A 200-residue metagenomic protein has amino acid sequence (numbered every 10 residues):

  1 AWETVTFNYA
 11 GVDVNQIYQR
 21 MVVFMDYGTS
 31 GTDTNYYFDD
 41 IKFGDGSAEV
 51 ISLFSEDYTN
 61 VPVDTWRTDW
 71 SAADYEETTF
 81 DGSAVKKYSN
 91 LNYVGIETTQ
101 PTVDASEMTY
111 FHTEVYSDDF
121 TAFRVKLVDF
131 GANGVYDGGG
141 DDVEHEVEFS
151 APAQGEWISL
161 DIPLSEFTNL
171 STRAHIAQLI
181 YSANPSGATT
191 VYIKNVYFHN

Functional and structural regions predicted by a protein language model:
A1-E3, F149-I158: Short proline/glycine- and polar residue-rich coil/turn motifs
T4-Y36, I41, T113, W157-Y197: Extracellular beta-strand ligand-recognition surfaces/modules
A10-V12, M108-A122, L127-F130, S165-F167: Solvent-exposed strand-to-loop "edge" motifs in beta-rich extracellular domains
V14-N15, T99-F111, Y116-S117, A151-Q154 (+1 more regions): Extracellular/lumenal carbohydrate-interaction signature centered on repeated Trp-anchored short motifs
F24, K87-F111, F130-E148: Secreted extracellular polysaccharide-interacting domains
T34, V94, T109, T121-F123 (+1 more regions): Short beta-strand/loop motifs in extracellular/secreted proteins, especially within beta-sandwich accessory domains
G44-W70: Extracellular carbohydrate-recognition regions
A73-G95: Short carbohydrate-recognition loop motifs
